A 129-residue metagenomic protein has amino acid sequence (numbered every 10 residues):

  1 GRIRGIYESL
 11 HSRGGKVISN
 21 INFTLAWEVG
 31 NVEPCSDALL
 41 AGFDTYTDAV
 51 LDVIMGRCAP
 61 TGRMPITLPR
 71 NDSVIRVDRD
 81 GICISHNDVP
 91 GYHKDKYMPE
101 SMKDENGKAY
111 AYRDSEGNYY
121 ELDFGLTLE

Functional and structural regions predicted by a protein language model:
G1-E129: C-terminal non-catalytic regions of proteins with extracellular/luminal or membrane-system context
